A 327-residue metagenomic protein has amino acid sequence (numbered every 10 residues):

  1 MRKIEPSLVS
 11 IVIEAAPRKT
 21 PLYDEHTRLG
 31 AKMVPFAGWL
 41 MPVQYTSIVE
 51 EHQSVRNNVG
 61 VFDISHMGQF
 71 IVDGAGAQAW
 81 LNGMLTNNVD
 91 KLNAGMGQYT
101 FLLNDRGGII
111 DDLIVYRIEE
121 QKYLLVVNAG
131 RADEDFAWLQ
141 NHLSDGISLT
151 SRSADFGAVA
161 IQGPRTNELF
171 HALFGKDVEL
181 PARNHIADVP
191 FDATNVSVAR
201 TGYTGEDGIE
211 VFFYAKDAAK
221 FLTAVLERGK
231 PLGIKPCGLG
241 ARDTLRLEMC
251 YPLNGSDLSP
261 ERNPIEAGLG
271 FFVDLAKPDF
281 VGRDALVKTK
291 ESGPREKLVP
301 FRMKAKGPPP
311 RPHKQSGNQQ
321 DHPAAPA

Functional and structural regions predicted by a protein language model:
R2-A37, P42-V43, I118-A327: Conserved, structured C-terminal
R2-L103, G108-I110, G240: Acidic, proline/glycine-enriched N-terminal capping motif
T86-N87, D111, L247, R262: N-terminal, helix-rich and Lys/Arg-enriched segments in bacterial and organellar proteins
N88-H142: Well-ordered mid-protein domain cores that form the structural environment of catalytic cofactors
